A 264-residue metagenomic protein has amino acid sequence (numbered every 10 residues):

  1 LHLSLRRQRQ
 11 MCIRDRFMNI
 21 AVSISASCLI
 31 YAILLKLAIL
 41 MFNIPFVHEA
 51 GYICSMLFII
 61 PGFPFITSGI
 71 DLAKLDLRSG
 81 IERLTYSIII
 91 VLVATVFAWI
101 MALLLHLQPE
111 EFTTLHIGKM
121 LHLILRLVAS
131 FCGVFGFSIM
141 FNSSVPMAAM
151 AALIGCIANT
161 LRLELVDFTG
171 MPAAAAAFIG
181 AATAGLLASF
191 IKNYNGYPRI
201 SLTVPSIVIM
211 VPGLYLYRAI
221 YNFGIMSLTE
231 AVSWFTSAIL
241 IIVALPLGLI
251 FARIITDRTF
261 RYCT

Functional and structural regions predicted by a protein language model:
L1, V47-P61, T114-A129, T169-A182 (+1 more regions): Structural signature of hydrophobic alpha-helical transmembrane segments
H2-I13: Single conserved hydrophobic/aromatic residue that forms the stacking wall/gate of nucleotide- or nucleobase-binding
R6, L29, L127-G133, A152-T160 (+1 more regions): Hydrophobic alpha-helical segments embedded in the membrane of multi-pass proteins
R14-S23, I139-M150, N193-S201: Membrane-helix interface "capping/anchor" motifs
S23-I30, A149-A158, T203-I209: Central hydrophobic cores of alpha-helical transmembrane segments in multi-pass integral membrane proteins
M41-V47, L105-K119, N222-S233: Membrane-interface helix termini and inter-helical loops of multi-pass transporters
Y52-M56, T67-I90, L153, R162-T264: C-terminal transmembrane helix-loop-helix hairpin of multi-pass membrane proteins
G69-F137: Membrane-embedded hairpin module used as a gating/binding unit in multi-pass transport and secretion proteins
